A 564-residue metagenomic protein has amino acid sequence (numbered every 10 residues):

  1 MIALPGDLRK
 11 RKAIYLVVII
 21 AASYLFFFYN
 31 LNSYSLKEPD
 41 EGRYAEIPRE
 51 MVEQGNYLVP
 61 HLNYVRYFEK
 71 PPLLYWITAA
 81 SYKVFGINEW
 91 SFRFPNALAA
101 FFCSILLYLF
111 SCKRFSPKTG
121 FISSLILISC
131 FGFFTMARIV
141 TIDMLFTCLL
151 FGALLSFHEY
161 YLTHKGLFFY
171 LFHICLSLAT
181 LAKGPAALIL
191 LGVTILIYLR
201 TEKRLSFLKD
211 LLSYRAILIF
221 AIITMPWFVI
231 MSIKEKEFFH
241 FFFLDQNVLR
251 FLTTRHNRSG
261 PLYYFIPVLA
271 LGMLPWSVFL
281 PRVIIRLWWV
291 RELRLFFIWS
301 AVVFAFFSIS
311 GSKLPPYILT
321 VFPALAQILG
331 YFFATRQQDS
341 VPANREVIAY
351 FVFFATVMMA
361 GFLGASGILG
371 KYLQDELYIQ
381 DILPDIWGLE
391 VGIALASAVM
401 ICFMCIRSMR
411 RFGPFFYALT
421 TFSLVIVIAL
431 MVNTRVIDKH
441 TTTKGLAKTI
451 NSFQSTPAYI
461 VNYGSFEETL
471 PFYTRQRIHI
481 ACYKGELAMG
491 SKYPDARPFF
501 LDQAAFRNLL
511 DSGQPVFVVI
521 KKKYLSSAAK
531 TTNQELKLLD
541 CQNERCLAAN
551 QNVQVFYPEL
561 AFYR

Functional and structural regions predicted by a protein language model:
M1-R345, I368: Membrane-integral, polyisoprenol-dependent glycosyltransferases of the GT-C/oligosaccharyltransferase superfamily
I2-P5, Y170, I174, V283-R564: Membrane-embedded architecture of ER/inner-membrane glycosylation machinery
